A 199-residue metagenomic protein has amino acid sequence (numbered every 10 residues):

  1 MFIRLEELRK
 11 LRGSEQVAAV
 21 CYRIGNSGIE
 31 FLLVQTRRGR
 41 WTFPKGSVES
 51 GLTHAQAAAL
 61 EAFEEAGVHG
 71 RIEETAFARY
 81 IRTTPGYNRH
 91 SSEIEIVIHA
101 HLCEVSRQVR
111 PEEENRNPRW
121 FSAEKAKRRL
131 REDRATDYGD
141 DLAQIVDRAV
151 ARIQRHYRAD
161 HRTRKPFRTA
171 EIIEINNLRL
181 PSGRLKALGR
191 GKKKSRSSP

Functional and structural regions predicted by a protein language model:
M1-N26: Acidic, metal-coordinating catalytic segment for phosphate/diphosphate chemistry, firing primarily on the Nudix
E15-V17, I29, I98-H99, R116: Change "...and in nucleic-acid phosphodiester-cleaving endonucleases..." to "...and in nucleic-acid processing enzymes
E15-V17, R38-F43, S47-S50: N-terminal first-folded block
I24-E30, R89-E93: Short, solvent-exposed loop/turn segments that connect beta-strands within catalytic domains and beta-strand-rich
L32-Q35: Short, acidic/hydrophobic/Gly-rich beta-strand patch recurrent on exposed beta strands that often constitutes part
R37-G39, E104-V105: A short alpha-helix capping/helix-coil boundary motif
W41, R110-P199: Nudix hydrolase/Nudix homology domain
V48-Y138: Unchanged
